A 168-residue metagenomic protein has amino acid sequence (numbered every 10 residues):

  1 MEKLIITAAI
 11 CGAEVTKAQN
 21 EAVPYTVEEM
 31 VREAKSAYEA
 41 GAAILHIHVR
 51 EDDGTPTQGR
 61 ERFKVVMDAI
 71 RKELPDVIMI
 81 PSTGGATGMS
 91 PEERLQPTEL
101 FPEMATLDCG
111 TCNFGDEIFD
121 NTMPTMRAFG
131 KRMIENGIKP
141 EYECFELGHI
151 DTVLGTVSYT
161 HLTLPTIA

Functional and structural regions predicted by a protein language model:
M1-A22, T106-N113: N-terminal small/glycine-rich loop or linker at the start of catalytic domains across soluble metabolic enzymes
I6-A8, L45-I47, M79-P81, A105-L107 (+1 more regions): Hydrophobic faces of well-ordered beta-strands that scaffold small-molecule active sites in alpha/beta enzyme cores
A9-A13, R50-D52, S82-A86, G110-C112 (+1 more regions): Active-site beta-loop-alpha junctions enriched in small/polar residues
E14-E29, T83-G88, D116-I118: Active-site mouth loops of central-metabolism enzymes
M30, H48, A105, V153: Conserved, mostly hydrophobic/aromatic
P56-P81, F129: Alpha-helix-loop-beta-strand connector modules within alpha/beta enzyme cores
G88-Y142: Extended substrate/RNA-proximal surfaces in nucleic-acid metabolism proteins
T160-T166: Conserved small/polar residues in nucleotide/adenosyl-binding loops
